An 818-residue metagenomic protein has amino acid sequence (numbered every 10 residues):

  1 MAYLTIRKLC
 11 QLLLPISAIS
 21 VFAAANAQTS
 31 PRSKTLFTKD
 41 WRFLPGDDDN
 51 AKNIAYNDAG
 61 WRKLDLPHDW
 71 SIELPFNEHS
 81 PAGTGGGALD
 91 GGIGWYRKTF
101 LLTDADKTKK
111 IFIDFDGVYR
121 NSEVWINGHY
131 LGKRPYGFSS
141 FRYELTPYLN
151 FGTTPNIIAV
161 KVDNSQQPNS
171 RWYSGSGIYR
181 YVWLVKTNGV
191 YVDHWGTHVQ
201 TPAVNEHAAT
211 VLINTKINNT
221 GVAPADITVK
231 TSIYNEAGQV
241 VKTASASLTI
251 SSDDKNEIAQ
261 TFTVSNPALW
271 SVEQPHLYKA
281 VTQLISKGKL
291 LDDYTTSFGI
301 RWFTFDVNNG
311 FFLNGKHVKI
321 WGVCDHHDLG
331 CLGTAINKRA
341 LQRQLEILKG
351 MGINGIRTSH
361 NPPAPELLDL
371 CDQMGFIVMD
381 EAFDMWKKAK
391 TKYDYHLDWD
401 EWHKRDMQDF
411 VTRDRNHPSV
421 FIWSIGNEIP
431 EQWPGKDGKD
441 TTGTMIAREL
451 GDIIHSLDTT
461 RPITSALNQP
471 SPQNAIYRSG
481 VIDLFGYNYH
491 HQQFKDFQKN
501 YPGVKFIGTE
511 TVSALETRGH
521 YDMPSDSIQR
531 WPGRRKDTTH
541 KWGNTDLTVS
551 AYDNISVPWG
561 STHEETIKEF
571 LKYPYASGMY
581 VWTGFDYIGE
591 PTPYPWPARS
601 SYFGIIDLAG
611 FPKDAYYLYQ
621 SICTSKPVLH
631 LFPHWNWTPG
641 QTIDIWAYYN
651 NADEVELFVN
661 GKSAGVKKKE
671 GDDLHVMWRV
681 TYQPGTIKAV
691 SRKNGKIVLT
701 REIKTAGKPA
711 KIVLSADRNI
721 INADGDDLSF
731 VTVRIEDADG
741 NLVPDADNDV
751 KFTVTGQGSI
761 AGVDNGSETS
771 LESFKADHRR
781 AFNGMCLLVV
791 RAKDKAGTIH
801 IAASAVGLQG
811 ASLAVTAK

Functional and structural regions predicted by a protein language model:
Q28-D114, Q166, S170-I178, F585 (+1 more regions): Extended carbohydrate-recognition surfaces in non-catalytic/accessory domains of CAZymes and lectin-like proteins
D47, G86, G91-H198, T220-G221 (+6 more regions): Accessory beta-strand-rich segments of carbohydrate-active enzymes
I54-N57, A225-K230, T243, V272-K279 (+4 more regions): Short flexible loop/turn segments that cap and initiate beta-strands
K63-P75, H129, Y181, G189-Y191 (+3 more regions): Extended substrate-binding grooves/exosites of carbohydrate-active enzymes
L145-P147, Q260-L269, M677-Y682, K775-D794: Short, hydrophobic beta-strand segments
N150-T153, K216-D306, H675, T681-P684 (+2 more regions): Extended acidic/polar, glycine-enriched regions that form or flank non-catalytic beta-rich accessory modules
I213-I217, Q283, I645-Y649, V690 (+4 more regions): Beta-strand-rich structural segments
S621-D644, N650-A652, K704-F730, E736-V743 (+1 more regions): Short S/T/G/P-enriched beta-strand
